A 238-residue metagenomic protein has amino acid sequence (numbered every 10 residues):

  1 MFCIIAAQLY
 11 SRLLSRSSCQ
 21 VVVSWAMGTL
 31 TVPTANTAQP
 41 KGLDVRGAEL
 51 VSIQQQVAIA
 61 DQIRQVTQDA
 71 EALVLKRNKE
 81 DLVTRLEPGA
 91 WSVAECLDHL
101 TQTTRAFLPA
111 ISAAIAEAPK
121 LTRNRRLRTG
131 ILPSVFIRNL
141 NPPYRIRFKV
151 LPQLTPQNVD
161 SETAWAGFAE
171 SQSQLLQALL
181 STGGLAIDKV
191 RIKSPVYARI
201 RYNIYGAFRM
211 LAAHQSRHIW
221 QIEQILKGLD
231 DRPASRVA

Functional and structural regions predicted by a protein language model:
Q8-Y10, Q20: Low-complexity, intrinsically disordered or signal/transmembrane-proximal segments
T29-T31, N36, T84-F136, S173 (+1 more regions): Short, contiguous alpha-helical
N36-R64: Extreme N-terminal tail/first-helix region
I59-V66, L100, A164-S171, A207 (+1 more regions): Amphipathic alpha-helix face/heptad-repeat signature
Q62-I63, L75, P133-I187: Acidic/histidine-rich alpha-helical segments that form the ligand environment of transition-metal centers
